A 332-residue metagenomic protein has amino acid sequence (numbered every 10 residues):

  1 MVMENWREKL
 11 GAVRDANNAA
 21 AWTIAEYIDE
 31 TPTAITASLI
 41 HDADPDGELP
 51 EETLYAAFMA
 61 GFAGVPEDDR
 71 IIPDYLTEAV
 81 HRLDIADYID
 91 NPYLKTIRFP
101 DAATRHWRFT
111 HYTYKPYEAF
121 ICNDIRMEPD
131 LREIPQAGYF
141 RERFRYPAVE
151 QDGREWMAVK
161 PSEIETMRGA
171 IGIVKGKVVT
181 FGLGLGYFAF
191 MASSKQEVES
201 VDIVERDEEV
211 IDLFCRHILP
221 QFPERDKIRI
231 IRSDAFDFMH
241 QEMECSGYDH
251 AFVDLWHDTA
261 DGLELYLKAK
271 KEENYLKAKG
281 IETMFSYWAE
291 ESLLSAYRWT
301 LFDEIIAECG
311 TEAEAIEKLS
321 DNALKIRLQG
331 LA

Functional and structural regions predicted by a protein language model:
M1-F140: N-terminal auxiliary segments of SAM/dcSAM-dependent transferases
P147-I173: Class I SAM-dependent methyltransferase Rossmann-like catalytic core, especially the SAM/SAH-binding loop
K175-G184: Conserved class I S-adenosyl-L-methionine
L185-E197: Conserved SAM-binding loop of SAM-dependent methyltransferases across substrates and taxa, primarily the Class I
S200-E205: Conserved SAM-binding motif I beta-strand of class I
D207-S246: S-adenosyl-L-methionine
S246-L255: Short SAM/SAH-binding signature in class I
H257-A332: C-terminal substrate-binding/active-site "lid" region of AdoMet-derived donor-dependent transferases
